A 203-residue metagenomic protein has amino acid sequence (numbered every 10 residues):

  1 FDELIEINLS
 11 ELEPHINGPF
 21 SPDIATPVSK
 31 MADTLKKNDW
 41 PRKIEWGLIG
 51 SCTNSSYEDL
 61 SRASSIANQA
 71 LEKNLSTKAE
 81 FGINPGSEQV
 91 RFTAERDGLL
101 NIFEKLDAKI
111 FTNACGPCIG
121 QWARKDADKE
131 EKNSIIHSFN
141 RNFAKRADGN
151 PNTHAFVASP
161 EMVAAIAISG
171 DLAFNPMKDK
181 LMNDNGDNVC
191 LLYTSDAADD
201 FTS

Functional and structural regions predicted by a protein language model:
F1-T77, I83-W122: Accessory "access/gating" subregions that flank catalytic or transport cores
M31, D126-A127, D187-N188: Short amphipathic alpha-helical patches
E58-L60, A173, K178, T194: Ubiquitous "structural anchor" signal
A70, I110, D171, F201-T202: Generic hydrophobic alpha-helical segments
A94-K180: Phosphate/diphosphate-binding loops
L181-L192: Acidic, glycine-rich flexible loop/linker segments
Y193-T202: Single conserved hydrophobic/aromatic residue that forms the stacking wall/gate of nucleotide- or nucleobase-binding
